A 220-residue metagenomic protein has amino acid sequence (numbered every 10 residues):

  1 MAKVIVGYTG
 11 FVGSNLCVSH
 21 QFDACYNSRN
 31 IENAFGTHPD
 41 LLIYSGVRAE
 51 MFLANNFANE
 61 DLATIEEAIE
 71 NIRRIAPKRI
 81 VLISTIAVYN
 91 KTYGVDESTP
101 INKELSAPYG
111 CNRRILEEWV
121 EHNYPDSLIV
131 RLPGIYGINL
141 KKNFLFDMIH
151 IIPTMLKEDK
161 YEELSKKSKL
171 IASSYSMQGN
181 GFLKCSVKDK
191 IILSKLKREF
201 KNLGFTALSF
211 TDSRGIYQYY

Functional and structural regions predicted by a protein language model:
A2-F22: N-terminal Rossmann NAD(P)H-binding glycine-rich loop of SDR-like oxidoreductase domains
V6, Y44-S45, I80-I86, V130-L132: SDR active-site strand-loop-helix element
Q21-P39: A short, well-structured beta->alpha microelement
N33-P77, I86-G94: NAD(P)H-binding glycine-rich loop region in Rossmannoid oxidoreductase-like domains and their noncatalytic homologs
L62-A63, Y93-V130, G134: Catalytic helix-loop patch of NAD(P)-dependent Rossmann-fold dehydrogenases
L82-V95, I135-N139: Conserved catalytic-site region of short-chain dehydrogenase/reductase
V88-N112, I149-L156, S165-S168: Catalytic loop of short-chain dehydrogenase/reductase
W119-Y217: NAD(P)-dependent short-chain dehydrogenase/reductase
